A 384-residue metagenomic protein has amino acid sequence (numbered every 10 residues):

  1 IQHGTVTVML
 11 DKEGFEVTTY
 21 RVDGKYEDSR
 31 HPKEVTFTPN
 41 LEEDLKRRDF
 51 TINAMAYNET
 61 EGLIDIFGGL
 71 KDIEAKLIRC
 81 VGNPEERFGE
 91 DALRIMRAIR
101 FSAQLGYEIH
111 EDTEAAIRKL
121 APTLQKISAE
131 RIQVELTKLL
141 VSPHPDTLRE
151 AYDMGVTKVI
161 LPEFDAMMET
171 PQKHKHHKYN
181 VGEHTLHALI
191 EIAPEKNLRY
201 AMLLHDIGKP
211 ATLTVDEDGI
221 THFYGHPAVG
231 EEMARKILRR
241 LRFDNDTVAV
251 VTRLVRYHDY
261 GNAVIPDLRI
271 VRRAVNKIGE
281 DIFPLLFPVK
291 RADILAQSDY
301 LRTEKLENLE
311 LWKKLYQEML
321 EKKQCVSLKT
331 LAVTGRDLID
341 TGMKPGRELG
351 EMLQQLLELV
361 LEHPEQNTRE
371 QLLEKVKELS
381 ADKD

Functional and structural regions predicted by a protein language model:
I1-D384: Catalytic cores of the polymerase beta-like nucleotidyltransferase superfamily and closely associated nucleotide
